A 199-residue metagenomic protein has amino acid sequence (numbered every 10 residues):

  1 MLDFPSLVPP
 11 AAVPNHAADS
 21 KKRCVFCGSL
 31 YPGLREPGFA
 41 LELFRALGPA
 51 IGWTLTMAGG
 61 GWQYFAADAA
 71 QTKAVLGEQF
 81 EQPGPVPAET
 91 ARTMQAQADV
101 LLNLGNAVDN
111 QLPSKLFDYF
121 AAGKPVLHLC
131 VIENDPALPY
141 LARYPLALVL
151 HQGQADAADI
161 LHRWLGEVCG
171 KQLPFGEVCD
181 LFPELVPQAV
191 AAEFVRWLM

Functional and structural regions predicted by a protein language model:
M1-A11, Y31: Short beta-strand->alpha-helix junction loop in the catalytic core of nucleotide-activated group-transfer enzymes
M1-L2, T54-G59, H128: Short beta-strand segments
H16-R35: Conserved donor-binding/catalytic core segment of Leloir-type glycosyltransferases
K21, T56-G61, A66-T90: Nucleotide-activated donor-binding/catalytic signature segment of Leloir-type glycosyltransferases, i.e., the conserved
F26-Y31, G60, G84-P85, N106 (+2 more regions): Conserved donor-binding loops in enzymes that form glycosidic bonds
Y31-A46: A conserved mid-protein helix/loop that constitutes part of the nucleotide-sugar donor-binding site
E78-L101, N106-V108: Donor nucleotide-activated moiety binding/catalytic core segment of transferases that use nucleotide-activated donors
A96-E184: Catalytic binding pocket for nucleotide-activated donors in carbohydrate/polymer assembly enzymes
